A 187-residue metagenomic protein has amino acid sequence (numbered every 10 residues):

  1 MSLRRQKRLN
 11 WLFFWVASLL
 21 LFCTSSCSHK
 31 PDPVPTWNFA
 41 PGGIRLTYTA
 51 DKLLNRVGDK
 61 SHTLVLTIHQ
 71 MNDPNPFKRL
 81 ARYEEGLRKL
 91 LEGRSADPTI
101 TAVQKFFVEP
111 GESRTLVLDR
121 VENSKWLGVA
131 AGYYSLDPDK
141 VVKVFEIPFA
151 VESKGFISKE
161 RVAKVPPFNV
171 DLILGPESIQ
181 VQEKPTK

Functional and structural regions predicted by a protein language model:
S2-W15: Bacterial N-terminal signal peptides that target proteins for export
F22-S26: C-terminal motif of bacterial Sec signal peptides marking the signal peptidase cleavage site
S28-P31: Bacterial signal peptide processing site
G42-I44, H62-L64, R114, K125 (+1 more regions): Envelope-exposed proteins and targeting segments
L46-V57: Short amphipathic, basic-aromatic surface patches that mediate peripheral association with negatively charged
N55-K60, N75-F77: A short beta-turn/strand-edge loop motif at beta-sheet boundaries
V65, H69-V129, Y133-L136: Structured domain cores in non-transmembrane regions
K140-K187: Glycine-rich, aromatic-bearing surface loops/beta-hairpins
